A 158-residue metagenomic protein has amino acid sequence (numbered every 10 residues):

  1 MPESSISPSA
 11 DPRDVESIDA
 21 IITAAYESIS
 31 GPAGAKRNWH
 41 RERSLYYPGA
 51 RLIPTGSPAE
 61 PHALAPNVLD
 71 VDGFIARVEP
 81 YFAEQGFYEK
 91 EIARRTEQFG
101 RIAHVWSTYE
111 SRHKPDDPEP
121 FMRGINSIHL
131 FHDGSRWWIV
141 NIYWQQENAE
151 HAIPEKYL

Functional and structural regions predicted by a protein language model:
M1-L45, L158: Short, low-complexity N-terminal intrinsically disordered segments enriched in polar/charged residues
P2, D116, R123-I153: Short beta-strand edge/turn micro-motifs at domain boundaries
P8, E89-A93, I125: Short structured motifs
A25, E42, A50, V105 (+1 more regions): Hydrophobic pocket/interface hotspot
I29, Y46, Y109-S111, Y143-Q146: Short beta-strand segments enriched in hydrophobic/aromatic residues within well-folded beta-rich domains
R51-L52, G56-D116: Surface-exposed, charged secondary-structure patches
A103, K114-P120, I153-P154, L158: Extended, well-structured beta-strand/loop surface patches that form recognition or cofactor-anchoring regions within
